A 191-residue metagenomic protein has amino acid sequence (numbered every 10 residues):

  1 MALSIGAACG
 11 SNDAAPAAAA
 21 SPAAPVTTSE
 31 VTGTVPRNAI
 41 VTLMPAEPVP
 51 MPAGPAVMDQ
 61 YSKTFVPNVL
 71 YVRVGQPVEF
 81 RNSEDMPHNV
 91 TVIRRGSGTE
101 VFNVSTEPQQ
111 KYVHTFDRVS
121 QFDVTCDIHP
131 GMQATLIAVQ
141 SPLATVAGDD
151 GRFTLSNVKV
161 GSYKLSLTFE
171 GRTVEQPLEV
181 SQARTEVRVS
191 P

Functional and structural regions predicted by a protein language model:
M1-G6: Bacterial N-terminal signal peptides
C9-P191: Extracytoplasmic copper-binding redox domains, predominantly the cupredoxin/blue-copper superfamily
